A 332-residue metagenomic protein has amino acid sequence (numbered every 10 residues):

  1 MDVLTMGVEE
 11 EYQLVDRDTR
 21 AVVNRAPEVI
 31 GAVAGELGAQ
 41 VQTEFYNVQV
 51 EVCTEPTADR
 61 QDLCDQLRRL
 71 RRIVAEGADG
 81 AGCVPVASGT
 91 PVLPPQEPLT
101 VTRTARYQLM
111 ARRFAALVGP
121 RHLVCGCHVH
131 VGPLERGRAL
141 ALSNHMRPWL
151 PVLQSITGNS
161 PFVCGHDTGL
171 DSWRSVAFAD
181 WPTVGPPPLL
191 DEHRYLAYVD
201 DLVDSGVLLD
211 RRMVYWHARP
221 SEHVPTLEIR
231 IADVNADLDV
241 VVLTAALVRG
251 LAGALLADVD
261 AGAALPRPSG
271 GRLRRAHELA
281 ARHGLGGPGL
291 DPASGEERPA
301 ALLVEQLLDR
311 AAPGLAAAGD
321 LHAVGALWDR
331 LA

Functional and structural regions predicted by a protein language model:
M1-A81, F178-A332: C-terminal accessory/tail domains of diverse enzymes
A75-G89, V118, Q154-G158: Acidic/histidine-enriched active-site and ligand-binding environments that engage anionic O-linkages
G82-L99, C164: Short, glycine/charge-rich beta-strand/loop segments that flank catalytic centers and engage negatively charged groups
G89-L93, E135, D233-N235: Active-site-proximal loop/turn and secondary-structure-junction residues that shape catalytic pockets, frequently
Q96-L109, G169-T183, R275-H277: Short, low-order "capping/linker" segments at domain edges
R103-V124: Acidic, His- and aromatic-enriched active-site or binding-groove loops in soluble protein domains that engage sugars
P120-M146: Internal, well-ordered domain-core segments that constitute the primary functional module of diverse proteins
E135, S143-L190: An exposed, glycine/acidic-rich loop-and-rim segment of catalytic or binding clefts
